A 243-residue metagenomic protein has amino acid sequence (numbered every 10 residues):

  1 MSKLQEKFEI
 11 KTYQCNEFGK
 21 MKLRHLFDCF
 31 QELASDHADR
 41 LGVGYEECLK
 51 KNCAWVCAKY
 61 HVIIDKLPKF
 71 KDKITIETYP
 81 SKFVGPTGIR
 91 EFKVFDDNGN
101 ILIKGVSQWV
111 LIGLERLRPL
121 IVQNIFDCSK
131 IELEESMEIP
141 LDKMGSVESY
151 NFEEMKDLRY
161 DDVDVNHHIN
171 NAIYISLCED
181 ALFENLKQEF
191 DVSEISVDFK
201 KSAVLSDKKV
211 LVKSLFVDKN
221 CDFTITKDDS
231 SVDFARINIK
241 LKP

Functional and structural regions predicted by a protein language model:
M1-C57, L102-V106, G113-D191: Hot-dog-fold acyl-thioester-processing enzymes
M1-Q5, H61-S146, A203-S206, L215-P243: HotDog/MaoC-like acyl-thioester-processing domains
E17-K20, K66, D72, V165-N166 (+1 more regions): Short histidine-centered beta-strand/loop micro-motifs that create catalytic or ligand/metal-coordination sites
N52-L67, F190-S202: Small beta-barrel nucleic-acid-binding modules, principally OB-folds
K156-I239: Acidic/His-leaning functional-site neighborhoods
